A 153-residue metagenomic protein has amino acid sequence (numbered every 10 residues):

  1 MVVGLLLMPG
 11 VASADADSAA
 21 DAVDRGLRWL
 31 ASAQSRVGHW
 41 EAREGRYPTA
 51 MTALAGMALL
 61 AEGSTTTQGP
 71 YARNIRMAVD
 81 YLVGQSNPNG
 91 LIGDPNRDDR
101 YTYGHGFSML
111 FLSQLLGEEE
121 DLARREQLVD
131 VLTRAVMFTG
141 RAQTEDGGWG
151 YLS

Functional and structural regions predicted by a protein language model:
M1-P9: Bacterial N-terminal signal peptides
G10-S153: Preference for long, amphipathic alpha-helical scaffolds in soluble/luminal domains and all-alpha bundles
